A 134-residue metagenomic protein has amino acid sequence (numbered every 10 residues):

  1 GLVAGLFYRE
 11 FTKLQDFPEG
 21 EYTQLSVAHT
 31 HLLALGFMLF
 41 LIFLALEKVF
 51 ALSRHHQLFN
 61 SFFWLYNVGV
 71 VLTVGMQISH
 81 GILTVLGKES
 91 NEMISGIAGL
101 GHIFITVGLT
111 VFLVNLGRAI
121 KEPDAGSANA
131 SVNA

Functional and structural regions predicted by a protein language model:
G1-A134: Hydrophobic alpha-helical transmembrane segments of multi-pass integral membrane proteins
